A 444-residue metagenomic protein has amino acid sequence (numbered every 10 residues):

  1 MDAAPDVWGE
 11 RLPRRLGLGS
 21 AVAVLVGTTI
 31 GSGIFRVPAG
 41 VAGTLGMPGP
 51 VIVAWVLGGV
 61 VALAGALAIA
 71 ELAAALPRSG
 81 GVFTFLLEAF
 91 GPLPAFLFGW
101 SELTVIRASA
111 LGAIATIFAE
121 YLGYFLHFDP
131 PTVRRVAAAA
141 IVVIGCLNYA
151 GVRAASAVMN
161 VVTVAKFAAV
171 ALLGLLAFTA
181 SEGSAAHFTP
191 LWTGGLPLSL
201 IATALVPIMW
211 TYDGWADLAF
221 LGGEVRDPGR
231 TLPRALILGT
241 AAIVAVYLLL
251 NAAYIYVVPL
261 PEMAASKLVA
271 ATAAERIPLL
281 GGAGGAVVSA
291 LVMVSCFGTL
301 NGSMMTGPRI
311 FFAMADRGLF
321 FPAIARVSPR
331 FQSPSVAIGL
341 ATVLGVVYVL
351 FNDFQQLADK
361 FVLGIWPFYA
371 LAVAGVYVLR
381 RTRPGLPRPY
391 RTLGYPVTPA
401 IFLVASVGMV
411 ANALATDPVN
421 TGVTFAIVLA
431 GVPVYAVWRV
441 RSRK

Functional and structural regions predicted by a protein language model:
M1-A39, G43-P48, A62-L63, L67 (+5 more regions): Membrane-interface "cap" regions at the ends of multi-pass membrane proteins
D2-L12, P48-I52, L67-F96, F118 (+5 more regions): Flexible loop linkers connecting adjacent transmembrane helices in multi-pass alpha-helical membrane transporters
D2-P13, P48-I52, D129-T132, V161-S289 (+1 more regions): Helix-loop-helix junctions that connect adjacent transmembrane segments in multi-pass membrane transporters
G40-G43, L63-I141, G145-Y149, V292-A313 (+1 more regions): Hydrophobic transmembrane alpha-helices that form the core helical bundles of multi-pass secondary transporters
A54-L57, F125-V152, L173, V336-V343 (+1 more regions): Transmembrane alpha-helical segments of multi-pass small-molecule transport proteins
T84-F85, G91, G123-F128, A235-M304 (+1 more regions): TM-loop-TM module centered on a large, flexible mid-protein loop between adjacent transmembrane helices in multi-pass
A323-S335, Y369-N420: C-terminal membrane-solvent junction of multi-pass transporters and transport-like membrane proteins
D359-K360, G364-I365, G394-K444: A generic transmembrane alpha-helix motif of multi-pass inner-membrane proteins
